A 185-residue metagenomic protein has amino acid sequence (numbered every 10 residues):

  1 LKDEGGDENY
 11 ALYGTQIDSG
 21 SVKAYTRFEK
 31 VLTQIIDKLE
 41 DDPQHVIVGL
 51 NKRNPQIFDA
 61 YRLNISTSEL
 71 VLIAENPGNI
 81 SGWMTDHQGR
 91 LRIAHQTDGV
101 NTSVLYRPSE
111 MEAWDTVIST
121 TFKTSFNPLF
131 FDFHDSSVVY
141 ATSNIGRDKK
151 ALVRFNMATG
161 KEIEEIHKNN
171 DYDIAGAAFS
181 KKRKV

Functional and structural regions predicted by a protein language model:
L1-V185: Beta-propeller folds
